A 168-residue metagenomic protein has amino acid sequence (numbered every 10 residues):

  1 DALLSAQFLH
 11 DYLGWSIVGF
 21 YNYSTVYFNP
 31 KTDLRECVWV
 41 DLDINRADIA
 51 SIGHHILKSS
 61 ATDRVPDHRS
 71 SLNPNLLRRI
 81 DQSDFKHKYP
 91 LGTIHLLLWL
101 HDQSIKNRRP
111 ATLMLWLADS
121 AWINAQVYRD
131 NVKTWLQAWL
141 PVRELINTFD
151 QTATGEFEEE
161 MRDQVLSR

Functional and structural regions predicted by a protein language model:
D1-K133: Replace "Mg2+/Mn2+-dependent" with "divalent metal-dependent
I105-R168: C-terminal accessory domains and tails appended to enzymatic cores
